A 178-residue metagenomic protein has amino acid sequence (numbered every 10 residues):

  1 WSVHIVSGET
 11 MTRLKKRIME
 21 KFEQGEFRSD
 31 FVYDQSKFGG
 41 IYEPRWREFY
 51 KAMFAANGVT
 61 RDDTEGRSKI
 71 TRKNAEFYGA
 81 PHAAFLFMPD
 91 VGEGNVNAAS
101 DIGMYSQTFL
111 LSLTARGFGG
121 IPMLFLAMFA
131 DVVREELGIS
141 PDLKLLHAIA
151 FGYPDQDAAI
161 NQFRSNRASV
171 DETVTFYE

Functional and structural regions predicted by a protein language model:
W1-E178: Acidic, surface-exposed loops and disordered segments
